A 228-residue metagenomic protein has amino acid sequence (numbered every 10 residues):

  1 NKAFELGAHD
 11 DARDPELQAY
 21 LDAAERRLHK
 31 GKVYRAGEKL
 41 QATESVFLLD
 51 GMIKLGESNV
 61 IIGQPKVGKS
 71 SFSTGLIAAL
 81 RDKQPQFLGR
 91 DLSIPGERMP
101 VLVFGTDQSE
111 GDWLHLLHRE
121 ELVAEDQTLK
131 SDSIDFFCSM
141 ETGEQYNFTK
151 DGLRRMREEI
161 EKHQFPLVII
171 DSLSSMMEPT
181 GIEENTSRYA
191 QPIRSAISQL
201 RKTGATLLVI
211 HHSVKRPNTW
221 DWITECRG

Functional and structural regions predicted by a protein language model:
N1-R27: Short, small/acidic-rich helices and loops at N termini and domain boundaries of DNA replication/processing enzymes
A8-D11, V123-S131, T203-G204: Structural alpha-beta junctions
Y20-E120, Q127, F165: The Walker A/P-loop phosphate-binding site
E44, G56, D151, Q191-P192: Short, conserved clusters of charged catalytic residues that mark active-site and nucleotide-handling motifs
M52, D107, L173, S213-V214: Anionic group-transfer/hydrolysis microenvironments
V60-I61, K66, S70-S71, G96 (+2 more regions): Phosphate-binding/switch region of NTP-binding enzymes
D82, E161, R201-K202: Residue-level signal for alpha-helix termini/capping positions
P95-E183, R188-Q191, S198: Conserved inter-motif catalytic segment of the P-loop NTP-binding fold
